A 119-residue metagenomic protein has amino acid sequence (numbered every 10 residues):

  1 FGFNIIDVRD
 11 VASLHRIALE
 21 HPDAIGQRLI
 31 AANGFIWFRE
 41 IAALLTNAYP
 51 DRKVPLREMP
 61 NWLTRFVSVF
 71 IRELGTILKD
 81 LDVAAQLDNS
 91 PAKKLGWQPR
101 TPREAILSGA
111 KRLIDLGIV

Functional and structural regions predicted by a protein language model:
F1-I6: A conserved pocket-lining segment of Rossmann-fold NAD(P)-dependent short-chain dehydrogenase/reductase
V8-V11: Mobile gating loops/cap/lid regions near enzyme active sites that modulate substrate access
S13-G75, P102, L107-V119: Mid/C-terminal beta-alpha module of Rossmann-like enzyme folds, strongest in SDR-family dehydrogenases/epimerases
V67-W97: Conserved C-terminal active-site "lid" loop/helix of NAD(P)H-dependent oxidoreductases that clamps the redox cofactor
